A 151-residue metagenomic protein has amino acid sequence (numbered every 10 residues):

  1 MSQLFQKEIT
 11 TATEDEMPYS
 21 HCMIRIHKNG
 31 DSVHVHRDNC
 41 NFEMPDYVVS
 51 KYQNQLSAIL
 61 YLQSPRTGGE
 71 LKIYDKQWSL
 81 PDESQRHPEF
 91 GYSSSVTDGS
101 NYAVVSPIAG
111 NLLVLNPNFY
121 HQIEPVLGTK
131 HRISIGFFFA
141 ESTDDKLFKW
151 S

Functional and structural regions predicted by a protein language model:
M1-N29, D46-Y47: Signature of the catalytic double-stranded beta-helix
D15-E16, G68, L127-T129: A short beta-turn/loop motif at secondary-structure boundaries
C22, N54-L56, N111, I133: Residue-level detector of short, conserved catalytic/binding motifs and their immediate flanks
I24, A58-L60, I135-F139: A structural signal for short, well-ordered beta-strand segments
I26, L62, P125-L127: Short, low-complexity Ser/Thr-rich regulatory SLiMs
I26-K28, D75, P117, F137: Pocket-edge structural micro-motifs
N29-P107, F148: Catalytic core of non-heme Fe(II) oxygenases with the double-stranded beta-helix
E83-S151: Catalytic core of Fe(II)/2-oxoglutarate
